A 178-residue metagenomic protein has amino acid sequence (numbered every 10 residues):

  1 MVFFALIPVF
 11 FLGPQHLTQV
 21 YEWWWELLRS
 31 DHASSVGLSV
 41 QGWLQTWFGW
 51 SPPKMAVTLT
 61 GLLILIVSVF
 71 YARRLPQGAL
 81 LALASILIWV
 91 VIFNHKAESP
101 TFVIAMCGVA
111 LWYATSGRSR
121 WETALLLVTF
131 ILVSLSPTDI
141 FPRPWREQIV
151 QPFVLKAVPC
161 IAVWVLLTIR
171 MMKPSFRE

Functional and structural regions predicted by a protein language model:
M1-F102, M106, P174-E178: Primarily membrane-embedded glycan-assembly and transfer machineries that use lipid-linked glycans
L65, L111-A114: Hydrophobic alpha-helical segments of integral membrane proteins
T101-A110, P159-I161: Hydrophobic core segments of transmembrane alpha-helices in multi-pass, intramembrane catalytic enzymes
Y113-E178: Aromatic-enriched
